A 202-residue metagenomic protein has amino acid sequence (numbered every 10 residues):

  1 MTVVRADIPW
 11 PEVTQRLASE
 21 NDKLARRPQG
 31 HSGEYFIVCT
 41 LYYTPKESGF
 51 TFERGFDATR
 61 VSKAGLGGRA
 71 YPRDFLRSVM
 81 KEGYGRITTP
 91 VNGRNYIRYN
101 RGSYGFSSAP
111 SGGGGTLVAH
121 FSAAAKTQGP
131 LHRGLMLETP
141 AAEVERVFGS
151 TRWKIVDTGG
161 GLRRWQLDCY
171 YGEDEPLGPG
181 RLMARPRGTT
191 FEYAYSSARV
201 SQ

Functional and structural regions predicted by a protein language model:
T2-Q202: Solvent-exposed, well-ordered loop and adjacent helix/strand elements within mature globular domains that form
